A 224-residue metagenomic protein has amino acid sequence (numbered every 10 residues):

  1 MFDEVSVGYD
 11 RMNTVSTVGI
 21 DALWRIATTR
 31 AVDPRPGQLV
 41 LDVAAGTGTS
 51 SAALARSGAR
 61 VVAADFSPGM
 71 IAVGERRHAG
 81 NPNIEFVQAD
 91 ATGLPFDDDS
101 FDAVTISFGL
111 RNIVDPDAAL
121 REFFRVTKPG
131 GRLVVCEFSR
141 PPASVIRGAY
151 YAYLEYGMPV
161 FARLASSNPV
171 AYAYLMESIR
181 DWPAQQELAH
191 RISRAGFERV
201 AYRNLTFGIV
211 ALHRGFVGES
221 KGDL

Functional and structural regions predicted by a protein language model:
M1-G8, L154, A165: N-terminal, positively charged/glycine-rich alpha-helical extensions of SAM-dependent methyltransferases
G8, V18-Q38: Conserved alpha-helix/loop element of class I SAM-dependent methyltransferases that forms part of the SAM/SAH-binding
L39-G93: Class I SAM-dependent methyltransferase SAM/SAH-binding core
T92-A103: A short acidic, Gly/Pro-enriched loop at the edge of an enzyme's catalytic core that lines a small-molecule cofactor
D102-P116: A short SAM/SAH-binding and catalytic strip from SAM-dependent methyltransferases
D117-R132: A short glycine-rich, Lys/Arg-flanked "PGG" loop and its adjoining helix->strand segment in the class I
C136-R191, A195, A201: C-terminal alpha-helical "lid/dimerization" subdomain adjacent to the S-adenosyl-L-methionine
A195-L224: Core SAM-dependent methyltransferase catalytic element
